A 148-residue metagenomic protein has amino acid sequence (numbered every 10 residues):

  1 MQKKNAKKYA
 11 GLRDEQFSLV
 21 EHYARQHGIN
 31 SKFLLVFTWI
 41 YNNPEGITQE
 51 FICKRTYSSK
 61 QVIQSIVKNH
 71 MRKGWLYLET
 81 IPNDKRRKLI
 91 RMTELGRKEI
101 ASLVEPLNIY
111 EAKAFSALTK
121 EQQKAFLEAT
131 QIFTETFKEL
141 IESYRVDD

Functional and structural regions predicted by a protein language model:
M1-H27: N-terminal leader segment of winged-helix/HTH proteins
N5, L12, K32-F33, T48 (+2 more regions): N-terminal positioning helix adjacent to the helix-turn-helix/winged-helix DNA-binding module
Q16, V20, G74, I100-L103 (+3 more regions): Hydrophobic recognition helices of helix-based DNA-binding modules
S18-V62: N-terminal helix-turn-helix DNA-binding core of bacterial DNA-binding proteins
T38-N42, V104, Q131: Short, locally clustered residues in the helix-turn-helix/winged-helix DNA-binding domain
N69-E128: Charged, amphipathic alpha-helical coiled-coil/dimerization segments
E121-D148: C-terminal regulatory/oligomerization modules of transcriptional regulators
